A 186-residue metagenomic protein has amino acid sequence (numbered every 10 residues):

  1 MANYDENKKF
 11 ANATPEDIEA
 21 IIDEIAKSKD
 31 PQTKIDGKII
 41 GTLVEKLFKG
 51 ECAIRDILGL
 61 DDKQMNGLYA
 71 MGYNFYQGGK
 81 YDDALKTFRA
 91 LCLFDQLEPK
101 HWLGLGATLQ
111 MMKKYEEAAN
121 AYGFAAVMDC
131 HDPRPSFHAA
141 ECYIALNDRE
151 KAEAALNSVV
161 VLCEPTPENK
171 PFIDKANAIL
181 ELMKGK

Functional and structural regions predicted by a protein language model:
N66, K100, P133-R134, E168 (+1 more regions): Start-of-helix register in tetratricopeptide repeats
I144-P167, D174, A178-E181: TPR/TPR-like (Sel1-like) alpha-helical repeat modules
